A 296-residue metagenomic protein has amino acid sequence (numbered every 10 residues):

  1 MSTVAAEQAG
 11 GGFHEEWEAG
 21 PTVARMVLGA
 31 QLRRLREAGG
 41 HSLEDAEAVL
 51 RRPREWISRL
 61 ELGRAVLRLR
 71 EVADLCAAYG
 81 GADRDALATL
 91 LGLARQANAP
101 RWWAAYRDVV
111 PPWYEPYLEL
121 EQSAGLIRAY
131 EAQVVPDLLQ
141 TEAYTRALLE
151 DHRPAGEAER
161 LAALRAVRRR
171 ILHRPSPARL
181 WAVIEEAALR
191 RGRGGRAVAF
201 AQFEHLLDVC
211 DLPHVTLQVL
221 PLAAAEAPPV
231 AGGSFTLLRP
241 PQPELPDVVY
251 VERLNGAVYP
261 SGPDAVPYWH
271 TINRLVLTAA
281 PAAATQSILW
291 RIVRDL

Functional and structural regions predicted by a protein language model:
S2-A30, R34, A38, L43-A48 (+3 more regions): Interdomain hinge/linker segments and adjacent boundary elements that couple functional modules
T22, P53, R68, P111 (+4 more regions): Alpha-helix initiation/capping motif
H41, R52, V215: Short glycine/serine/threonine/alanine-rich loop segments
E44, R54-W56: Key DNA-contact positions within bacterial/archaeal DNA-binding proteins
R52, G81-A82, L212: Short, well-ordered coil loops that connect the C-terminus of an alpha-helix to the N-terminus of a beta-strand
W56-E61, G256: A ubiquitous short alpha-helical element
G195-L296: C-terminal regulatory/effector modules of DNA-binding transcriptional regulators
